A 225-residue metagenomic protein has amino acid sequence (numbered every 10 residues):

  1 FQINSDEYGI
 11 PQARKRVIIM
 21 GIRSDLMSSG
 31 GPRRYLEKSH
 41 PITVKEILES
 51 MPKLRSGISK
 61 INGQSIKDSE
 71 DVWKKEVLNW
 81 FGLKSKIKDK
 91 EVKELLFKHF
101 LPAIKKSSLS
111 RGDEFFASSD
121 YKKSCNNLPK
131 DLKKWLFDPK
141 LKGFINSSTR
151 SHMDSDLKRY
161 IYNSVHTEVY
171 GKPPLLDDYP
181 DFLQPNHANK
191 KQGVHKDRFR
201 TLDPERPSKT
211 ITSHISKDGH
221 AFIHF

Functional and structural regions predicted by a protein language model:
F1-E7: Conserved S-adenosyl-L-methionine
Q2, R16-M20, T210: Conserved hydrophobic/aromatic beta-strand scaffold that supports enzyme active sites
N4, P52, I215: Residues at the C-termini of beta-strands that transition into short coil/loop
N4, T43-E46, M153: Secondary-structure junction/capping motif
E7-G9, R200-T201: Short, flexible, glycine/charge-rich loop motifs used to bind or transfer phosphoryl groups or to couple energy/partner
G9-K67: Flexible, glycine-/basic-rich loop-and-beta segments that form/coincide with the SAM-dependent methyltransferase
S69-F225: C-terminal target-recognition/interaction regions appended to catalytic cores
